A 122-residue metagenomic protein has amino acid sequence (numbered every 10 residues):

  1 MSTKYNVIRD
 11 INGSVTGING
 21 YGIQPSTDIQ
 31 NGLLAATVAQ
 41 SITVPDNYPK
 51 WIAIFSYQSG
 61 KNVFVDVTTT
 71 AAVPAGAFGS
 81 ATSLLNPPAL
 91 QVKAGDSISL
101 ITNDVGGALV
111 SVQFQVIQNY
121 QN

Functional and structural regions predicted by a protein language model:
S2-L34, D104-N122: C-terminal interaction-tip segments
T3, V15, T27, I42 (+4 more regions): Compositionally biased regions
N19-G20, Q24-Y48, T70-A71, S83: Surface-exposed ligand/attachment interfaces on beta-rich extracellular proteins
A36-T37, N47, G76-L90, A94-S97: Tight coil/turn sites that cap or link beta-strands
V44, I54-S59, T102-N103: Asparagine-centered strand-capping/turn motif at beta-strand->loop junctions
K50, L90-V110: Noncatalytic modules at the cell exterior or secretory-pathway interfaces, chiefly beta-strand-rich lectin/adhesion
I52, G60-F64, L109-Q113: Exposed beta-strand and adjacent loop surfaces of beta-rich binding modules that mediate intermolecular recognition
S56-G76: Short, surface-exposed beta-strand/strand-loop-strand elements in extracellular ectodomains
